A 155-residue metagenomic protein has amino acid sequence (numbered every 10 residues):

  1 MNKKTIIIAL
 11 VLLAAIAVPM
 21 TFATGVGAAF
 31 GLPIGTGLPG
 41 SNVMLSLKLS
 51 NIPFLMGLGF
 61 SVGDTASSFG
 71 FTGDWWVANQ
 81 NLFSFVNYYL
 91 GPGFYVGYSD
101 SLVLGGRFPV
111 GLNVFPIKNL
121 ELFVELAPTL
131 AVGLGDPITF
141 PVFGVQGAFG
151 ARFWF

Functional and structural regions predicted by a protein language model:
M1-G25: Cleavable N-terminal export/targeting peptides
P19-G73, R152-W154: Short glycine/proline- and aromatic-enriched beta-strand/turn motifs that initiate or cap beta-hairpins
M20-T24, I52, A78-Y88, F115-L122: Short loop/turn motifs that connect adjacent beta-strands in outer-membrane beta-barrel proteins
T24-A28, F54-L58, V86-P92, G106 (+2 more regions): Transmembrane beta-strands of outer-membrane beta-barrel proteins
A28, V43-L49, F71-V77, P92-F94 (+3 more regions): Residues on the lipid-exposed face of transmembrane beta-strands in outer-membrane beta-barrel proteins
F30-T36, N51, F60-A66, V77-N79 (+4 more regions): Transmembrane beta-strands of outer-membrane beta-barrel pores
P39-V43, T65-F71, V86, L102-G106 (+1 more regions): Residues that define the transmembrane beta-barrel architecture of outer-membrane proteins
I52, I117-F155: Predominantly the C-terminal beta-signal and adjacent terminal strand-loop region of outer-membrane beta-barrel
